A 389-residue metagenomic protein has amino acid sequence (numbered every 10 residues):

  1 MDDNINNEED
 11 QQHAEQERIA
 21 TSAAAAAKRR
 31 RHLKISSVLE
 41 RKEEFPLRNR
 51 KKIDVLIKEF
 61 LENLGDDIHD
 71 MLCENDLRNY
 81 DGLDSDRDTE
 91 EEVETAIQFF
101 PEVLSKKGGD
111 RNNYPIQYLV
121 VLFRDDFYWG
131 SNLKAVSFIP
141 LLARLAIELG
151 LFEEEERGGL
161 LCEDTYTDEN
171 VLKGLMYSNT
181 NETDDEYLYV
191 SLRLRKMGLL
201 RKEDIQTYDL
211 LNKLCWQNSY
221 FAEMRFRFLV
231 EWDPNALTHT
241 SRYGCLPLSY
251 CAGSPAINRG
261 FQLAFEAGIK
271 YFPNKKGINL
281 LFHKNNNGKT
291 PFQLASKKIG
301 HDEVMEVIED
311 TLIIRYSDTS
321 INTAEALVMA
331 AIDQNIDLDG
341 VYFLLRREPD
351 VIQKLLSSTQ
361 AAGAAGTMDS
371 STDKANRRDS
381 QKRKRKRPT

Functional and structural regions predicted by a protein language model:
M1-W232, T238-E266, N285-T389: Intrinsically disordered, low-complexity regulatory segments in ankyrin-centric signaling systems
K270-Y271: Short loop/turn segments immediately following beta-strands, especially the blade-tip and inter-blade linker loops
G277: Active-site-adjacent structural elements in folded domains
L281-F282: Short, flexible, solvent-exposed loop/turn segments with mixed acidic/basic and small polar residues
